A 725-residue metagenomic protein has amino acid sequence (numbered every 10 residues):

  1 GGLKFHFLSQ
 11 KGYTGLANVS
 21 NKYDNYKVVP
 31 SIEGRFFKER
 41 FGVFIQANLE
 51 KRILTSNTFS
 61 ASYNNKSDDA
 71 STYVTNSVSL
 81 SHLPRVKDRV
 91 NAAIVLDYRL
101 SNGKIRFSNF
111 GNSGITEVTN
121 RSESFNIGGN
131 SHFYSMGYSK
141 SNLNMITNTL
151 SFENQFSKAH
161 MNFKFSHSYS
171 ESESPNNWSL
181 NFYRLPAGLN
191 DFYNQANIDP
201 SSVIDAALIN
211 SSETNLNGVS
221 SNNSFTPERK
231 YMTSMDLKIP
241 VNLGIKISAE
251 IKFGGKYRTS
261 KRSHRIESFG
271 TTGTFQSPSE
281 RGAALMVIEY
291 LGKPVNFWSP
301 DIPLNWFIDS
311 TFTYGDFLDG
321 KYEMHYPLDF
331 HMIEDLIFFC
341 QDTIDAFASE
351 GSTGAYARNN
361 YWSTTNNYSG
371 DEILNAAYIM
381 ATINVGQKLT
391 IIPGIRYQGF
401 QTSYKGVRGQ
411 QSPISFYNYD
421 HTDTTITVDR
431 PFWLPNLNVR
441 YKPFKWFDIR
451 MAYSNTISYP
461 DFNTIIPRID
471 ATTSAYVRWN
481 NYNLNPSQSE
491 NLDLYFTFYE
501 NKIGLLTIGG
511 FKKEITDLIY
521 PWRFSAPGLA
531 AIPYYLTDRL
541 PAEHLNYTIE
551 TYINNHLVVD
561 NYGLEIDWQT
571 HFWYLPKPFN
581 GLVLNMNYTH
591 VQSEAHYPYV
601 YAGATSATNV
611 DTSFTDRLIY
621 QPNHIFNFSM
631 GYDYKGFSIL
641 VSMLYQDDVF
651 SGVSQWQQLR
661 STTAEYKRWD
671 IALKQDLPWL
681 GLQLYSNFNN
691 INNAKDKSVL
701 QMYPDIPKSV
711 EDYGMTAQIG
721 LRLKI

Functional and structural regions predicted by a protein language model:
L3-S9, L49-I53, L100, G111-I115 (+17 more regions): Transmembrane beta-strands of outer-membrane beta-barrel pores
S20-R121, G137-S151, L437: Transmembrane beta-barrel wall of Gram-negative outer-membrane proteins
F36-F41, N102, S157-H160, V241-I251 (+6 more regions): Short loop/turn motifs that connect adjacent beta-strands in outer-membrane beta-barrel proteins
E117, S122, K261, T365 (+5 more regions): Surface-exposed extracellular loop regions of Gram-negative outer-membrane beta-barrel proteins, predominantly
Y134-S151, G370-I373, T427-V428, I457-I515 (+4 more regions): Outer-membrane beta-barrel signature, preferentially recognizing the C-terminal barrel domain of Gram-negative
N190-N217, P278-T365, S525-N554: Flexible glycine-rich, low-complexity coil/linker segments exposed to the extracellular/periplasmic environment
T271, F275, Y645-V653, L673-I725: C-terminal beta-signal and adjacent terminal beta-strands/loops of Gram-negative outer-membrane beta-barrel proteins
K512-E514, A531-F650: Gram-negative outer-membrane beta-barrel transporters
